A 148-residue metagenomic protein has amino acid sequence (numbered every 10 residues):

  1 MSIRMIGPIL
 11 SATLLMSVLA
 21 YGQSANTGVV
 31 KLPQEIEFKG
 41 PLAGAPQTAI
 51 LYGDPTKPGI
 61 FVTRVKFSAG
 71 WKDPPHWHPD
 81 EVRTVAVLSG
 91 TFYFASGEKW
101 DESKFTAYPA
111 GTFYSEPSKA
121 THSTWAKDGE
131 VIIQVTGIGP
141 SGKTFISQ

Functional and structural regions predicted by a protein language model:
M1-R4: N-terminal secretory signal peptides that target proteins for export/translocation
P8-V18: Bacterial N-terminal signal peptides
Y21-R64, Q148: A short, N-terminal "cap"/entry segment at the start of jelly-roll beta-barrel domains of the cupin/DSBH fold
G28-V29, S103, T121-Q148: Double-stranded beta-helix
L51, G111, I133: Divalent metal-coordination and catalytic microenvironments
D54-T56, F92, E98-K119: Short acidic-glycine-tyrosine-enriched beta hairpin
F61-P79, A107-Y108, F113, P117-K119: Conserved short histidine dyad/triad with adjacent acidic residue
S68-W71, H78-K99: Glycine- and acidic-residue-biased ligand/ion/polar-headgroup-sensing regions
